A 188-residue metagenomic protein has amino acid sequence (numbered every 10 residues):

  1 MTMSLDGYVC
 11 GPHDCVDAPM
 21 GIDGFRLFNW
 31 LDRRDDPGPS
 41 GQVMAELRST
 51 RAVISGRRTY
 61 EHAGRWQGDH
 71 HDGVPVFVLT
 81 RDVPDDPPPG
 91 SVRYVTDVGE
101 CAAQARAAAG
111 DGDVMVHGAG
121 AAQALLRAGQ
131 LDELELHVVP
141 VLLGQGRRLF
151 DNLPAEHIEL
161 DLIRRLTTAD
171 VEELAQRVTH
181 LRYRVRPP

Functional and structural regions predicted by a protein language model:
M1-P188: Enzymes that bind and transform nitrogen-containing heteroaromatic metabolites
